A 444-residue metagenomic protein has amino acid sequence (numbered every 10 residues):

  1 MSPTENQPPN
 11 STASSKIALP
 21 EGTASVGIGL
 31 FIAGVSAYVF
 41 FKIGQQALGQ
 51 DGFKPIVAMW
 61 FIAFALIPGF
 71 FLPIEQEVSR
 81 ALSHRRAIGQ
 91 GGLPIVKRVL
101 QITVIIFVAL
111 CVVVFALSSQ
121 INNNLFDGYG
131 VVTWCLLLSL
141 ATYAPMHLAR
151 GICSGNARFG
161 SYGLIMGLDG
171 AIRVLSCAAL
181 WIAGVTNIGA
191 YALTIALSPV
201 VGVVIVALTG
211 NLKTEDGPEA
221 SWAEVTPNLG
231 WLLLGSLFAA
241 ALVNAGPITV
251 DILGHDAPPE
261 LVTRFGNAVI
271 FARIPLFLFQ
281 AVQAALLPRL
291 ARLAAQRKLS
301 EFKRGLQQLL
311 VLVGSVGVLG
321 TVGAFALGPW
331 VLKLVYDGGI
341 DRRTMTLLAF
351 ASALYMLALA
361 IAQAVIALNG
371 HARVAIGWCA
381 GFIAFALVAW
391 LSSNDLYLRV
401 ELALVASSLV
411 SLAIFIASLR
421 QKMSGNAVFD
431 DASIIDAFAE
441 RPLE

Functional and structural regions predicted by a protein language model:
S2-L19, G160-G163, G184, I188-T194 (+3 more regions): Interhelical loop/hinge segments that connect adjacent transmembrane helices in multipass membrane
E21-A33, A58-M59, F64, P68-S118 (+1 more regions): Membrane-water interface segments that mark the loop-to-transmembrane alpha-helix transition
E21-A37, F41, L168-D169, R173 (+3 more regions): Transmembrane helical elements of multi-pass membrane transporters/channels
A47-Q50, F126, G155-N156, I182-V185 (+2 more regions): Helix-loop interface residues and adjacent transmembrane-helix termini in multi-pass membrane transporters, primarily
Q50, K54, S118-L136, P259 (+1 more regions): Interfacial segments at transmembrane-helix termini and the short loops linking adjacent helices
F71-A87, A268-F271, L276-R297, A367: Helix-loop junctions and terminal segments of transmembrane helices in multi-pass membrane transport/translocation
G130-W134, G160-L212, A380-A384, Y397-K422: Hydrophobic alpha-helical transmembrane segments
T142-L164, T344-T346, F350-G377: Membrane-interface junctions at transmembrane-helix termini in multi-pass inner-membrane proteins
